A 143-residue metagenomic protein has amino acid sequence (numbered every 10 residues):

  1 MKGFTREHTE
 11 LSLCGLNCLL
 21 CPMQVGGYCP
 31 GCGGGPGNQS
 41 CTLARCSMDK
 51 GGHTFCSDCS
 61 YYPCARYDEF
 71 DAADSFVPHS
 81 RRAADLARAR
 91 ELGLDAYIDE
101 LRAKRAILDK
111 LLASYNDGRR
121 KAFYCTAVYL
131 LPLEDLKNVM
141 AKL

Functional and structural regions predicted by a protein language model:
M1-L143: Cysteine-centered metal-binding/redox modules
